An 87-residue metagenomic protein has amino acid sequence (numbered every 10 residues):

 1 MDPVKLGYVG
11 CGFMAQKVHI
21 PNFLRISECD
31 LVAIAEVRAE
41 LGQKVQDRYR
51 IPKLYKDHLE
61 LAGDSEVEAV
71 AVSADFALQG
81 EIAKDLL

Functional and structural regions predicted by a protein language model:
M1-Y49: N-terminal Rossmann-like dinucleotide-binding module
P52-L87: Beta-loop-alpha module in the N-terminal Rossmann-like domain of NAD(P)-dependent dehydrogenases, especially those
